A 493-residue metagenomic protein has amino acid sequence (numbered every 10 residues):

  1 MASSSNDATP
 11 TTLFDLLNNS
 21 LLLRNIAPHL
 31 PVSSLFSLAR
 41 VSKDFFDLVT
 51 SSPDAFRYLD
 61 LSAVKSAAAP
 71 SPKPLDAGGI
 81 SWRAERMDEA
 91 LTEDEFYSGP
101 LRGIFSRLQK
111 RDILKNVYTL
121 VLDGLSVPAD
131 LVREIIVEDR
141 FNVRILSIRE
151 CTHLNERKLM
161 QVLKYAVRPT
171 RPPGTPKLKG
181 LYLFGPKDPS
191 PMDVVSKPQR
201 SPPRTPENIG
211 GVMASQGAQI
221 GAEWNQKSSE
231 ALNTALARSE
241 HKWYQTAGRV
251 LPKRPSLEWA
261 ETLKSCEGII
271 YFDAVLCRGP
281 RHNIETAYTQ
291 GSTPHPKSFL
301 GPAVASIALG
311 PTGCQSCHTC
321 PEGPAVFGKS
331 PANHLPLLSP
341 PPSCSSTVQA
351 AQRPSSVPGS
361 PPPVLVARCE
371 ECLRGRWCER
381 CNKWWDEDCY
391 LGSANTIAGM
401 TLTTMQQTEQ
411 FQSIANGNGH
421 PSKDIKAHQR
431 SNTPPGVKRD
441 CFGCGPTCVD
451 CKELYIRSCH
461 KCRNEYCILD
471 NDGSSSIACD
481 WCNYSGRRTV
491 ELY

Functional and structural regions predicted by a protein language model:
M1-L17, A303, L337-S360, A367 (+4 more regions): CRL adaptor-proximal regions
A2-D44: N-terminal Skp1-binding subsegment of the F-box domain
S20, S34, D123-E156: Internal alpha-helical scaffold/solenoid segments in large eukaryotic proteins
S51, D60-E134: F-box-proximal linker/hinge
S51-F56, S81-R86, K110-T119, D139-I145 (+2 more regions): Leucine-rich repeat
L61-A63, V121-S126, I148-T152, L183-K187: Concave beta-strand-loop units of leucine-rich repeat
Y97-R102, S126-L131, T152-R157, K187-M192 (+1 more regions): Short, solvent-exposed loop/turn at the beta-strand->alpha-helix junction within individual leucine-rich repeat
F141, K164-G279, N283: Leucine-rich repeat domain C-terminal region
